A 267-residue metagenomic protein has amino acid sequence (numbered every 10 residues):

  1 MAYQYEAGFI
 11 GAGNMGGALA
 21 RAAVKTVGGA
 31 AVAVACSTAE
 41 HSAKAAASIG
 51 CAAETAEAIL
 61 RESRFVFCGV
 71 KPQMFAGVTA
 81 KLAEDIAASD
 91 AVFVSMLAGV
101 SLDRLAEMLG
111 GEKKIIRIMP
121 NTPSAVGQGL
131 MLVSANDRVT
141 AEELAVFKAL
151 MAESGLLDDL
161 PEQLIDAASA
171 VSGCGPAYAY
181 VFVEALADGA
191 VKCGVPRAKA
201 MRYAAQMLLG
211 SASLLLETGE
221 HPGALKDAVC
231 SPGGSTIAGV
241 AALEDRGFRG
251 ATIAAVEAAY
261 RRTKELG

Functional and structural regions predicted by a protein language model:
M1-E57, R61, F65, Q128-G129 (+1 more regions): NAD(P)+-binding Rossmann beta1-loop-alpha1 motif at the extreme N-terminus of oxidoreductases
A2, A205-G267: NAD(P)-dependent Rossmann-like dehydrogenase/reductase catalytic/cofactor-binding core
L19, A39, I49, E57-V133 (+1 more regions): Rossmann-like NAD(P)(H) cofactor-binding subdomain of soluble oxidoreductases
S42, F75, P196-Y203, L225 (+1 more regions): Small-residue helix-packing motif on alpha-helices
R104-K114, L130-A168, Y180-E217, R262: Internal alpha-helical scaffold of NAD(P)-dependent oxidoreductase catalytic cores
I116, I165-A170, P222-D227: Short pre-catalytic strand/loop immediately N-terminal to key active-site residues, enriched for Gly-Thr
